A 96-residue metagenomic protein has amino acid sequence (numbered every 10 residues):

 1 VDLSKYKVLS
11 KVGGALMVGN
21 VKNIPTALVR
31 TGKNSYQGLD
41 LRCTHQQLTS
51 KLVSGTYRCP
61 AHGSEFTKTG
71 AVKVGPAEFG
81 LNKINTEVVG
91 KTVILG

Functional and structural regions predicted by a protein language model:
V1-S54, N82-G96: N-terminal pre-ligand scaffold of iron-sulfur
Y57-G63, K73-N82: Short cysteine/histidine-rich metal-coordination sites, predominantly Zn2+-binding motifs
E65, T69: Extracellular/periplasmic metallocenter environments
